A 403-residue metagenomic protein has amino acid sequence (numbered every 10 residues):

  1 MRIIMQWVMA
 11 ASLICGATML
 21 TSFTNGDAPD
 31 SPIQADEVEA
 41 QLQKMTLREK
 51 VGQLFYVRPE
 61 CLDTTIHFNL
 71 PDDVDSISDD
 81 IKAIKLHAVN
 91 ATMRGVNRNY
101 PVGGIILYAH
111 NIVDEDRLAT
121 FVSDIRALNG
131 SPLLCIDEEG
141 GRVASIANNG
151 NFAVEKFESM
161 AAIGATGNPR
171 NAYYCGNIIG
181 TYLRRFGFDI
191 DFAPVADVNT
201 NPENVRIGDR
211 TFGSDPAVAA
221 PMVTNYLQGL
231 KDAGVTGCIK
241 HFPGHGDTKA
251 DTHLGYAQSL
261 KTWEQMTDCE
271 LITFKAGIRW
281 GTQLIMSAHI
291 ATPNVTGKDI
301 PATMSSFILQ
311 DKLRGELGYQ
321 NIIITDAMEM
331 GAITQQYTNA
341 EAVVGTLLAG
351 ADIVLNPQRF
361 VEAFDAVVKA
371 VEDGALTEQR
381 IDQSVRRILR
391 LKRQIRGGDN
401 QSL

Functional and structural regions predicted by a protein language model:
M1-Q6: Positively charged n-region of N-terminal signal peptides that target proteins for export
M9, I14-A35: Bacterial Sec-dependent signal peptides at the C-terminal "C-region" and cleavage site
S31-I66: Mature N-terminal segment immediately following signal peptide/propeptide cleavage in secreted/periplasmic
Q53, P101-G103, G130-L133, F188-D189 (+5 more regions): Short, well-ordered coil/turn segments that N-cap beta-strands
C61-V89, G95-A219, H241, G246-L260 (+2 more regions): Enzymes and membrane/adaptor proteins characterized by extended Gly/Ser/Thr/Asp/Glu-rich, aromatic-dotted
M222, L227-I239, Q265-T282: Phosphate/pyrophosphate-binding betaalpha-module
E372-N400: Mid-to-C-terminal alpha-helical segments outside catalytic/metal-binding sites
